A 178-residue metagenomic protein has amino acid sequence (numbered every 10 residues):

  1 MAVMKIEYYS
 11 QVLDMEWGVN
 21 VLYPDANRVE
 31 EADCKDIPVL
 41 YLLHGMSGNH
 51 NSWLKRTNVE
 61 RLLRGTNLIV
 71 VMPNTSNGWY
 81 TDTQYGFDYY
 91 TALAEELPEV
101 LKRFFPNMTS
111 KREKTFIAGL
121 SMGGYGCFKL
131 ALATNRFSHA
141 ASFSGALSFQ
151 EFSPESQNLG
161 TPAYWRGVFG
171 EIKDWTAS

Functional and structural regions predicted by a protein language model:
M1-S178: Non-catalytic cap/lid and distal C-terminal segments of serine-dependent acyl enzymes
